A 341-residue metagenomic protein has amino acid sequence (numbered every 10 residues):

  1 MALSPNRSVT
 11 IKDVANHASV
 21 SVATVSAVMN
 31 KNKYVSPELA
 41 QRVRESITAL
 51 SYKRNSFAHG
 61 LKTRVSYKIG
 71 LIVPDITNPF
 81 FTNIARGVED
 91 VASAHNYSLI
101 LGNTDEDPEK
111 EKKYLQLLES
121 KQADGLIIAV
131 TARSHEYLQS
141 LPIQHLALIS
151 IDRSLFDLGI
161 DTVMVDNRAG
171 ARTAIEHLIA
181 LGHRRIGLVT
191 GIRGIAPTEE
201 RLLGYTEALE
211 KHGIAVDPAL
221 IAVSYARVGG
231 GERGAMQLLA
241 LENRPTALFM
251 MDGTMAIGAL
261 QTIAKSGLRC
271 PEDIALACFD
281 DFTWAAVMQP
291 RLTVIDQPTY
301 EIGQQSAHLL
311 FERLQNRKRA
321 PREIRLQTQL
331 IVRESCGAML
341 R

Functional and structural regions predicted by a protein language model:
M1-P5, A49, D90-H95, E119 (+3 more regions): Bacterial carbohydrate/catabolite-sensing allosteric modules
M1-Y67: N-terminal helix-turn-helix DNA-binding module of bacterial transcription factors
P5, A49-N55, E109, A129-T131 (+1 more regions): Short gly/ser/thr-rich secondary-structure transition/capping motifs
H17, V22-S26, L61-T77, H177 (+1 more regions): Short beta-strand segments enriched in small/hydrophobic residues
L50-L117, K121-G125, L203-T206, E210 (+2 more regions): Amphipathic helical "hinge" segments at domain boundaries
S56, K110-Y114, E136-Y137, G230 (+1 more regions): Short acidic active-site motifs
I100-G102, I127-I128, L188, V294-D296: Short catalytic-loop micro-motif centered on adjacent basic/acidic residues
D105-P108, A129-S134, T254: Short beta->alpha connector loops
